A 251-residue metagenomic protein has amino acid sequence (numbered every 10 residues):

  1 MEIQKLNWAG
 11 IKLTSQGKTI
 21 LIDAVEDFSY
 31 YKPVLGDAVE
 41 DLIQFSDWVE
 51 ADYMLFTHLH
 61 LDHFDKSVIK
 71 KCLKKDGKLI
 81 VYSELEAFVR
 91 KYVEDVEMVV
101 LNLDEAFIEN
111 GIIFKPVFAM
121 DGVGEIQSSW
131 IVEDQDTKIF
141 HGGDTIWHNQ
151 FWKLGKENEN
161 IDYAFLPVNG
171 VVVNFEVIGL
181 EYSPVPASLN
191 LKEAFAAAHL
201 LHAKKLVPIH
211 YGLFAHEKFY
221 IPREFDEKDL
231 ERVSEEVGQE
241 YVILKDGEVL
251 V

Functional and structural regions predicted by a protein language model:
M1, K74-L79, T137-I139: Short active-site oxyanion
M1-L21, V25-Y30, V34-V39, V117 (+2 more regions): Zn-dependent metallo-beta-lactamase
L6-Q16, I108-D162, P184, E193: Catalytic core of the metallo-beta-lactamase
Q16-L55, K66-K71, G122-G124, W147-E159: Pre-active-site segment of Zn-dependent metallo-hydrolases
A24-D27, H58-L59, A119-M120, G143-T145 (+3 more regions): Active-site metal-binding loops of divalent metal-dependent hydrolases
A51-D62, L206: Metallo-beta-lactamase
V81-T137, R232-L250: Metallo-beta-lactamase
E84, N149-D246: Cap/insert and terminal regions of metallo-dependent hydrolase folds
